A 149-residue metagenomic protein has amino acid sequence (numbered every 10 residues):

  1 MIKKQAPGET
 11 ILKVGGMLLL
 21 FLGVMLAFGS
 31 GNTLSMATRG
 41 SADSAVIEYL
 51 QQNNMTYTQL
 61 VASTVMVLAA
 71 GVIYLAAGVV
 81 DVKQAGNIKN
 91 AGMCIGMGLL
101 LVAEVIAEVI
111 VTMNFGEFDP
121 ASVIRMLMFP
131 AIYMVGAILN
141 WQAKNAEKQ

Functional and structural regions predicted by a protein language model:
M1-M36, Q142-A146: Cytosolic juxtamembrane helix and N-cap/initiation of the first transmembrane helix
K3-A6, A76-G92, I132-Q149: Cytosolic juxtamembrane helix at the C-terminal end of the final transmembrane segment
K4-V14, E48-A62, V82-M93, N114-A121: Membrane-interfacial loop-to-transmembrane-helix junctions in polytopic alpha-helical membrane proteins
A6, G40-V46, V65-V79: Hydrophobic alpha-helical transmembrane segments
K13-G16, A103-E108, T112-K144: Alpha-helical membrane-associated segments of multi-pass integral membrane proteins
L19-V65: Hydrophobic transmembrane helix segments
Q59-A70, S122-F129: Alpha-helical transmembrane segments of polytopic membrane proteins
V67, I73-V102, E108: Loop-to-transmembrane helix junctions at the membrane interface
